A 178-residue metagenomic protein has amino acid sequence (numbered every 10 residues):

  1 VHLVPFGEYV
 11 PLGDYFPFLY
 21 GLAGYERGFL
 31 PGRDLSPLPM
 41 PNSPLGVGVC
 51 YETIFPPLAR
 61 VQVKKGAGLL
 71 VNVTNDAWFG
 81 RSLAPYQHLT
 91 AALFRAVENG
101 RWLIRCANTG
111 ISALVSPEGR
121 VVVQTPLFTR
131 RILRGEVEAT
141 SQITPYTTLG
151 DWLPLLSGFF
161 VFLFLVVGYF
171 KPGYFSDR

Functional and structural regions predicted by a protein language model:
V1-R178: Enzyme catalytic cores with a strong preference for nitrogen-chemistry domains
